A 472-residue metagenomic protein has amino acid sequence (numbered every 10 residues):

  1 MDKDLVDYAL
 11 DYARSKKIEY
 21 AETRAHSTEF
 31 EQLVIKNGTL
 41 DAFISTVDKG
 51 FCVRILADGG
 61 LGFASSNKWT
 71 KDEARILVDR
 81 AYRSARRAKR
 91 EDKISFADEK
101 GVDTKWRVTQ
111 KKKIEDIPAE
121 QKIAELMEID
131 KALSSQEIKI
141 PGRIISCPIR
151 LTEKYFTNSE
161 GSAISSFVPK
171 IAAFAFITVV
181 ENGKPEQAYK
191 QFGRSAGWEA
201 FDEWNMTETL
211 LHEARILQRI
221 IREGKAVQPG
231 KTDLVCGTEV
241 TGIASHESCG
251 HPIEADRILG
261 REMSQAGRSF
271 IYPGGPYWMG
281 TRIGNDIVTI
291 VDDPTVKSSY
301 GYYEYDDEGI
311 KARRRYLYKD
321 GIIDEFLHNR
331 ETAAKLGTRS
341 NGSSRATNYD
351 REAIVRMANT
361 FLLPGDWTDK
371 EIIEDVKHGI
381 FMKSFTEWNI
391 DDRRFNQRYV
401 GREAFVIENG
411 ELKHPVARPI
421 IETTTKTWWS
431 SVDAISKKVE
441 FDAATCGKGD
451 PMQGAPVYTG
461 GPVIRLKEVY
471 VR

Functional and structural regions predicted by a protein language model:
M1-R472: N-terminal small-residue-enriched
